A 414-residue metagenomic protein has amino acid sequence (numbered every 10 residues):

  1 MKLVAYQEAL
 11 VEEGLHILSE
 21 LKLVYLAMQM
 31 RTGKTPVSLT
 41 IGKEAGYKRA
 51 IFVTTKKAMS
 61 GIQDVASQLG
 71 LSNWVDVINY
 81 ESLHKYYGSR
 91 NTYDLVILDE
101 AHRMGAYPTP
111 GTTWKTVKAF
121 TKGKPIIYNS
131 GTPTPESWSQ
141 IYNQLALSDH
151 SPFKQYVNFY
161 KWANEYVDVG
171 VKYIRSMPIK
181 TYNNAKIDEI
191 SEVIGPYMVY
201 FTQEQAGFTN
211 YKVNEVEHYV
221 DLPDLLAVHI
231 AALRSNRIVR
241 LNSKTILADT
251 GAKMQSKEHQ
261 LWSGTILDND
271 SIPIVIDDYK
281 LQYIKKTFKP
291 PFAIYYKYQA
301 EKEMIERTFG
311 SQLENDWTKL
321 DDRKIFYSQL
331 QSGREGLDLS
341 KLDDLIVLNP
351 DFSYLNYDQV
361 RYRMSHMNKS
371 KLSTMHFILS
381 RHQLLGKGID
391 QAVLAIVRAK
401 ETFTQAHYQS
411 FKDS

Functional and structural regions predicted by a protein language model:
M1-Y25: Conserved pre-motif I regulatory segment
E12-I17, T32-K48, K118, S148: Walker A/P-loop NTP-binding motif
K22, A101, A106-P108, W138-Y142 (+5 more regions): Interdomain linker/hinge connecting the two RecA-like lobes of the SF2 helicase core
M30, T35-T40, G46-A66, P135-Q140 (+1 more regions): Conserved Walker A/P-loop ATP-binding site and its immediately adjacent core in helicase/helicase-like ATPase domains
K34-T35, L83-R90, S130, T134-W138 (+2 more regions): SF2 helicase motor core recognition
L95, T113-Q205, K369-H376: Conserved P-loop NTPase motor "coupling/switch" region that bridges the ATPase
A293-W317: Conserved helicase motor "Helicase C" RecA-like lobe of SF1/SF2 P-loop NTPases
F352-R361, S365-S414: A conserved SF2-helicase RecA2
